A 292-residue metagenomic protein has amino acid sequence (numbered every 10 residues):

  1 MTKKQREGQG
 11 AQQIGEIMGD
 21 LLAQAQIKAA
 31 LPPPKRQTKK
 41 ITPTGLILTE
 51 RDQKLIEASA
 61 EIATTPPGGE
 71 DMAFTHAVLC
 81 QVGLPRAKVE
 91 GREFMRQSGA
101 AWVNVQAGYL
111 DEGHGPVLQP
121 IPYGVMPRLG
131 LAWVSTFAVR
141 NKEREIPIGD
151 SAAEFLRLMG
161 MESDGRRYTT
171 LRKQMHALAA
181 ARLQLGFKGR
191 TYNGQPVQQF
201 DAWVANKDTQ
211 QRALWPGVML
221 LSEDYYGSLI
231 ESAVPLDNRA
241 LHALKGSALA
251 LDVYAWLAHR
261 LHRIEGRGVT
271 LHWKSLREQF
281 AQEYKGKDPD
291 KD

Functional and structural regions predicted by a protein language model:
T2-D292: Charged, alpha-helix-forming regions
